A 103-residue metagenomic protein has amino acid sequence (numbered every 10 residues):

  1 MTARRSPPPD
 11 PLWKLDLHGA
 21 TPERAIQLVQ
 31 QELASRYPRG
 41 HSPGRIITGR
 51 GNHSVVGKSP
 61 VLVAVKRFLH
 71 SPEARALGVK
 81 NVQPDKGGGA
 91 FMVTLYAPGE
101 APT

Functional and structural regions predicted by a protein language model:
M1-T103: Long, charged, low-complexity intrinsically disordered regions
